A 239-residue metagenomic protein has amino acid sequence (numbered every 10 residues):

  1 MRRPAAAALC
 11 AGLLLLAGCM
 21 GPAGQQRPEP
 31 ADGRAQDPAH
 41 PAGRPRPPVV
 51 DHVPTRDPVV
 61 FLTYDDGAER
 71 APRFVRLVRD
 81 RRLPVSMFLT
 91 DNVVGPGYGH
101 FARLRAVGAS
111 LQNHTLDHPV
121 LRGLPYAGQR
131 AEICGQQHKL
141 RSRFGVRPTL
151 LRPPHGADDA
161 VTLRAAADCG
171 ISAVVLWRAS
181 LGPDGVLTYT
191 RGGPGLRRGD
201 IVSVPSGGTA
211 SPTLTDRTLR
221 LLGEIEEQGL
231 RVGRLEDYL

Functional and structural regions predicted by a protein language model:
M1-L9: Bacterial N-terminal signal peptides that target proteins for export
L15-G18: C-terminal motif of bacterial Sec signal peptides marking the signal peptidase cleavage site
M20-A23: Bacterial signal peptide processing site
D32-V120, K139: Active-site beta->alpha N-cap acidic-glycine motif
V60-Y64, V85-L89, S110-N113, T149-R152 (+3 more regions): Structural recognition of the beta-strand scaffold that forms the well-ordered cores of secreted hydrolase catalytic
G67-R70, F88-Y98, P119-A127, R152-D158 (+2 more regions): Acidic-and-aromatic substrate-binding clefts and catalytic sites of carbohydrate-active enzymes
R79-D80, P84, S110, P119 (+3 more regions): CE4/NodB-like, metal-dependent polysaccharide N-deacetylase domain that modifies extracellular/periplasmic N-acetylated
A157-L196, L230-L239: His/Asp/Glu-enriched short active-site or ligand-binding loop at hydrolase and phosphoryl-transfer sites
